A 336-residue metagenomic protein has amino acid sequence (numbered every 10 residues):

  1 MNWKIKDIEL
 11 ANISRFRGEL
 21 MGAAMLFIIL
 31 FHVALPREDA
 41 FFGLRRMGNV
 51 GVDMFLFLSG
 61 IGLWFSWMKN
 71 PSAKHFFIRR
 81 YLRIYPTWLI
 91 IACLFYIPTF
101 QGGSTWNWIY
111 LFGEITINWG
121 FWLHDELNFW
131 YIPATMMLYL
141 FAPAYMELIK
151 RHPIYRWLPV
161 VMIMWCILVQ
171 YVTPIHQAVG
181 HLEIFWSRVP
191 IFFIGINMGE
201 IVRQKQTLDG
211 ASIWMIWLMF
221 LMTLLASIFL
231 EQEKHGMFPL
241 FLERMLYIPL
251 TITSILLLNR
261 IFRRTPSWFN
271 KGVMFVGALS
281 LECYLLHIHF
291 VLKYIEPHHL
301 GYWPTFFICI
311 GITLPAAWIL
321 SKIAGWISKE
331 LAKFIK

Functional and structural regions predicted by a protein language model:
M1-L168, T207-L218, S267-E282, H298-K336: Membrane-cytosol interface segments of multi-pass membrane proteins, especially ER/Golgi lipid-handling enzymes
D7, L182-F193, E200-E282, I288-C309: Alpha-helical transmembrane segments and terminal signal-anchor/GPI-anchor hydrophobic tails, characterized by long
V33-A40, F100-G102, L168-A178, A226-F238 (+1 more regions): Juxtamembrane "helix-exit" motif on the non-cytosolic side of transmembrane helices
L63-K74, G180-H181, F238-L246: Cytoplasmic juxtamembrane interface segments
N107-I117, G180, F185, P239-L240: Extracytoplasmic catalytic-loop and juxtamembrane helix elements of membrane-embedded, polyprenol/dolichol-linked
M136, H287-I288: Transmembrane helices and adjacent periplasmic/lumenal helix-loop junctions of polyprenol-phosphate-dependent
L140-A144, F193-I201, L257, I319-K322: Amphipathic alpha-helical segments that form well-ordered structural scaffolds and often line/cohere around active
Y155-I201: Loop-centered beta-sheet repeat module
